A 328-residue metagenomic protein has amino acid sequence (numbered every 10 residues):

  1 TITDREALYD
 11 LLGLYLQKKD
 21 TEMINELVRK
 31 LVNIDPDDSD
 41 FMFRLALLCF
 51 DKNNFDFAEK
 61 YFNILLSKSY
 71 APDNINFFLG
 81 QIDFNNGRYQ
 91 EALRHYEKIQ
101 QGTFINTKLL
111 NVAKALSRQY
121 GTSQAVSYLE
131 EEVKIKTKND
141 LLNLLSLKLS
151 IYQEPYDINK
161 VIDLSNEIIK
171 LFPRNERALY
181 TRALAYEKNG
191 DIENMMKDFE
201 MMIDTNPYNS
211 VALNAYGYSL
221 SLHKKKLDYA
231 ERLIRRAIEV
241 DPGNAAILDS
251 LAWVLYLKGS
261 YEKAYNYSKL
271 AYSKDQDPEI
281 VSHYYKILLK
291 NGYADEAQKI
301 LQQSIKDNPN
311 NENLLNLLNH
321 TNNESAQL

Functional and structural regions predicted by a protein language model:
T1-L328: Alpha-solenoid helical repeat scaffolds
